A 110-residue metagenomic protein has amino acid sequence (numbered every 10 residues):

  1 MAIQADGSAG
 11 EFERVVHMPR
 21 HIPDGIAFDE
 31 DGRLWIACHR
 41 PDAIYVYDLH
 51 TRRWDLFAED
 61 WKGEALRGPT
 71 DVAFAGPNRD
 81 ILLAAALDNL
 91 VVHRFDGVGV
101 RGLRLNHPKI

Functional and structural regions predicted by a protein language model:
M1, A43-V46, L90-F95: Structural motif
A2-G7, D48-R52, D96-V98: Short loop/turn segments that connect beta-strands within beta-propeller blades
G10-H17, R53-K62: A short beta-strand motif characteristic of beta-propeller blades
V15-L34, G63-I81: Beta-rich, blade/repeat-based domains predominating in secreted/periplasmic proteins but also intracellular
D31, R40-P41, T51, R79 (+1 more regions): Surface-exposed loop/turn positions within WD40 beta-propeller blades
I36-A37, A84: Residue position within the beta-strands of beta-propeller blades
Y45-L56, D71-G76: Flexible "stalk/tail and boundary" regions
P69-I110: Blade-level signature of beta-propeller repeat domains, shared across WD40, Kelch, NHL, RCC1 and BNR/Asp-box propellers
